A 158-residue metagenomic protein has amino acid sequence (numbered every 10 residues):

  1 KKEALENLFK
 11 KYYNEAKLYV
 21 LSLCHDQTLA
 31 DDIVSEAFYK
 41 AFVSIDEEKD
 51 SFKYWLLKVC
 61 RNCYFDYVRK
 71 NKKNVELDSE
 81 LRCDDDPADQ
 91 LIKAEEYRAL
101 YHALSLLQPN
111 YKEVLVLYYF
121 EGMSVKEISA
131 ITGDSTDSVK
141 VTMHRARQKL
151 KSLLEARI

Functional and structural regions predicted by a protein language model:
K1-L18, S22, T28, E47 (+1 more regions): A short, charge-rich alpha-helical start-of-domain segment used by transcription regulators
Y13, K17, F38, Q108 (+2 more regions): C-terminal flanking helix
A16, V20, L56, C60-V68: Hydrophobic-face residues of short alpha-helical interaction/recognition segments
S35-F52, K70-K72: Sigma70-family region 2
E47, R61-D78, K93, R145: Arg/Lys-rich amphipathic alpha helix in sigma70-family domain 2
F65, T132-A156: DNA-recognition helix of helix-turn-helix
S79-S105, K126: Acidic, proline/glycine-rich intrinsically disordered inter-domain spacer in sigma factors
V114-Y118: A short pre-motif secondary-structure segment
